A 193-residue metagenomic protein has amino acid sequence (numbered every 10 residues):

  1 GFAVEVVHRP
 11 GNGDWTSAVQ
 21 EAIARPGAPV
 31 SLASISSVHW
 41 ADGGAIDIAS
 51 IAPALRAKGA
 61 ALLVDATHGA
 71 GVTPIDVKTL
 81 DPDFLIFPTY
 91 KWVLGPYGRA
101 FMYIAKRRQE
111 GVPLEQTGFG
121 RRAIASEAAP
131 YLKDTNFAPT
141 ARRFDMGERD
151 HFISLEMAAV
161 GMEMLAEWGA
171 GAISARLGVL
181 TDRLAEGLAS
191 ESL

Functional and structural regions predicted by a protein language model:
G1-L193: Pyridoxal 5′-phosphate
